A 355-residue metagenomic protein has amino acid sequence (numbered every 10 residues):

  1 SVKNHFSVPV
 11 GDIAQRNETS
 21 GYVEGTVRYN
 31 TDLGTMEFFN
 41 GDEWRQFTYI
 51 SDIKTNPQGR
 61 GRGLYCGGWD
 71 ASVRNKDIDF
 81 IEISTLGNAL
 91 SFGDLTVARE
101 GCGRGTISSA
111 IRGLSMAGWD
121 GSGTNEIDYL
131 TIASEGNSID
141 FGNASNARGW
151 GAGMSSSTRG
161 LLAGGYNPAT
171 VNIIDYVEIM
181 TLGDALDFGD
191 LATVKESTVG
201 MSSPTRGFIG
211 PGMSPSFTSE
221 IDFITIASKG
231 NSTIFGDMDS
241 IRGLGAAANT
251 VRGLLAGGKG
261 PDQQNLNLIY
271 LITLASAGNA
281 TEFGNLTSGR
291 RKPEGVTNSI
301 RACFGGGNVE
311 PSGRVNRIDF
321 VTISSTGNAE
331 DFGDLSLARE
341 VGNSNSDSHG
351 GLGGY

Functional and structural regions predicted by a protein language model:
S1-Y29, R45-S51: Extracellular/surface-exposed low-complexity repeats and stalk/linker segments enriched in Gly/Pro and small polar
V10, N40-G41, G59-V73, I83 (+12 more regions): Glycine-centered tight turns/hairpins at beta-strand boundaries that repeat across beta-rich repeat domains
E24-V27, T31-N40: Extracellular disulfide-bonded cysteine-rich modules/repeats
F39, I78-S84, I127-L130, I174-M180 (+3 more regions): Hydrophobic/aromatic beta-strand positions that recur at structurally equivalent sites within the blades
D42-D52, S134, S325, D331: Tryptophan-rich substrate-binding surfaces of secreted polymer-degrading and adhesive proteins
T48, A89-D94, N137-N143, D184-D190 (+3 more regions): A short beta-strand motif characteristic of beta-propeller blades
I53-T55, G61-L64, G101-T106, I111-R112 (+7 more regions): Beta-propeller and closely related beta-sheet repeat lectin domains
R60, V73-D77, A89, G123-E126 (+14 more regions): A detector of repeated loop/turn-to-beta-strand junctions in beta-rich toroidal repeat architectures
